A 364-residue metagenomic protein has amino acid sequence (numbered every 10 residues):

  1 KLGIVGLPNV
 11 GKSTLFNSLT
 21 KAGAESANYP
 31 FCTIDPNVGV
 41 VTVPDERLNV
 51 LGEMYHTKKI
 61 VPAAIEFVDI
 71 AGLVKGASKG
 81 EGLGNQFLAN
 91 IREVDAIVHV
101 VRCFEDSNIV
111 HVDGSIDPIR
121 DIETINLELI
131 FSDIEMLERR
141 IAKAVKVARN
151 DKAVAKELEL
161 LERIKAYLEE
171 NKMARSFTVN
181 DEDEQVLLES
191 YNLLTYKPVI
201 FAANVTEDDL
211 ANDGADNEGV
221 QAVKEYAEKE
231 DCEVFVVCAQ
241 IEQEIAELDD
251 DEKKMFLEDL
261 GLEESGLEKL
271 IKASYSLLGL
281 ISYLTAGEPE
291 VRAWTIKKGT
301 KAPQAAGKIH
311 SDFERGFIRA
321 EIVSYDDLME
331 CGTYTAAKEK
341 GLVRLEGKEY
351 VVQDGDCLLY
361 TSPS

Functional and structural regions predicted by a protein language model:
K1-V74, N85, I91: Conserved G1/Walker A P-loop phosphate-binding module
L2-V5, F16, K146-V351: C-terminal-of-GTPase-core extension/linker across diverse P-loop GTPases
K21-A22, R47-L48, G72-V74, R102-N108 (+5 more regions): Conserved nucleotide-binding/hydrolysis micro-motifs of P-loop NTPases
P36, A63, R92-A96, Y196-P198 (+1 more regions): Short glycine-/polar-rich loops that comprise or flank the Walker A/P-loop and associated switch/sensor motifs
N85-R102: Inter-motif core of Ras-like GTPase G domains
I119, T124-R163: Extended, highly charged alpha-helical segments
D354-D356: Structural motif
Y360-S364: Conserved small/polar residues in nucleotide/adenosyl-binding loops
